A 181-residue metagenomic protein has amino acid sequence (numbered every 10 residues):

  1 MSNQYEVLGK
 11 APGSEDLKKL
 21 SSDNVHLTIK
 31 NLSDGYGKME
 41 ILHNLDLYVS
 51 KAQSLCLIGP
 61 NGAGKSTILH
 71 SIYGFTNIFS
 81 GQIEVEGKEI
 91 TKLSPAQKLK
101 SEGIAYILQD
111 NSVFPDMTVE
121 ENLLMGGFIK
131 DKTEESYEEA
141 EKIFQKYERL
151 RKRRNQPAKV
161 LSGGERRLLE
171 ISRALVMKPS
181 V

Functional and structural regions predicted by a protein language model:
G37, L55, M117-E138, K146-E148: ABC-type ATPase nucleotide-binding domains, specifically the catalytic core motifs of the NBD
I58-P60: The feature captures the beta-strand-to-loop junction immediately N-terminal to the Walker
Y73: Helix-to-loop junction immediately C-terminal to a conserved catalytic motif
G81-E89, K100-S101, E135-A140, Q145: Conserved ABC transporter NBD signature motif
P157-L161: Conserved ABC ATPase signature
I171: Hydrophobic anchor residue at the start of the ABC signature
A174-L175: ABC ATPase C-loop
